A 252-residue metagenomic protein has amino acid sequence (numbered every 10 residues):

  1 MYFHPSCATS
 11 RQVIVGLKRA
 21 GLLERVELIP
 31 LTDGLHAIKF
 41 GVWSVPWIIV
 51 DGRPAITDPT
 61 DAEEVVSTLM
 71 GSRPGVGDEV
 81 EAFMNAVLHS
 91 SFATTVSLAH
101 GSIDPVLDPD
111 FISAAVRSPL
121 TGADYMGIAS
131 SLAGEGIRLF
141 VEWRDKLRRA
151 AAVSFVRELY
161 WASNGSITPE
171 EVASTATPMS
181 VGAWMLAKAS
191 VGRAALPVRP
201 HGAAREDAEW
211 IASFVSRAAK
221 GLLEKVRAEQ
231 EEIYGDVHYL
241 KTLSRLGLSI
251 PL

Functional and structural regions predicted by a protein language model:
M1-L23: Local sequence-structure signature of Cys/Sec-based thiol-disulfide redox active-site neighborhoods
Y2-F3, L22-A37, S44: Thiol-based oxidoreductase modules, predominantly thioredoxin-like and allied folds used for disulfide exchange
S6-T9, P54-I56, W143: Short acidic, S/G/P-rich loop/turn micro-motifs used as interaction or catalytic elements
R19-V26, G75-D104, E229-P251: Extracytoplasmic thiol/disulfide redox context detector
F40-G52: Structural micro-motif
I49-F83: Non-catalytic, surface beta->alpha helical segment in thiol-disulfide oxidoreductase systems
N85-G192: Long, charge-rich C-terminal accessory regions
W184-L252: Charge-dense, extended regions
